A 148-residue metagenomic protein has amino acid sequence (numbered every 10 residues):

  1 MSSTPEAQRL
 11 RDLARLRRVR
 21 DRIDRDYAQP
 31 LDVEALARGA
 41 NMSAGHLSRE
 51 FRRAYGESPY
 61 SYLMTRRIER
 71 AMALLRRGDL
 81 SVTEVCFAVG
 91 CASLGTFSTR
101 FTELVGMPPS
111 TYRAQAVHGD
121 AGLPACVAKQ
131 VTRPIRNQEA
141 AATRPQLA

Functional and structural regions predicted by a protein language model:
M1-H46, R53-A54, S58, R70-A148: Alpha-helical bundle regulatory/interaction domains
S61-L63: Short, basic-rich loop-to-helix N-cap that marks the start of a DNA-contacting helix
